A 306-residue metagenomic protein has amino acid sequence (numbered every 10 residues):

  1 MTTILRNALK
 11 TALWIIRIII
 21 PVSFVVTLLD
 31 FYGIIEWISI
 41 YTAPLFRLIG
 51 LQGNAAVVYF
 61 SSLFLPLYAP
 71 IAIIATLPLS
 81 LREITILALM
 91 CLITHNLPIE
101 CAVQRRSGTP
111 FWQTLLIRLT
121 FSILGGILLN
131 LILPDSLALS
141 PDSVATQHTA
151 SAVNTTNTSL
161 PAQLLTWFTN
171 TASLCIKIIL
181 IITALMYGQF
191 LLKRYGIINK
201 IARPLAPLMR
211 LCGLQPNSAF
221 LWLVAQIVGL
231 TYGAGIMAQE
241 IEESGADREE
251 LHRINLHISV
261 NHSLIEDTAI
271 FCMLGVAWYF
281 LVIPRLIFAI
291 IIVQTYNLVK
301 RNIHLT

Functional and structural regions predicted by a protein language model:
M1-L45, L119-L208, H304-T306: Selected transmembrane alpha-helices and immediately adjacent juxtamembrane segments of polytopic inner-membrane
T2, R6, K10, P78-L79 (+8 more regions): Juxtamembrane/transmembrane-helix boundary motifs in multi-pass membrane proteins
R17, P21, V25, S61 (+9 more regions): Hydrophobic faces of alpha-helical transmembrane segments in multi-pass integral membrane proteins
V25-I35, A69-I74, F190-K193, I265-L274 (+1 more regions): Juxtamembrane "helix exit" motif at the C-terminal ends of alpha-helical transmembrane segments in multi-pass membrane
F31, A75-R82, S136, V276: Helix-coil boundary and interhelical linker segments in multi-pass alpha-helical membrane proteins
Q52-T109, L211-F271: Alpha-helical membrane segments and immediately flanking helix-loop junctions that form or couple to the substrate/ion
S62-A75, P110-I117, L137-Q147, T169-K177 (+3 more regions): Juxtamembrane/interfacial segments around transmembrane helices
T94-N157, E266, F271-T306: Transmembrane helix-loop-helix hairpins in multi-pass inner-membrane proteins
